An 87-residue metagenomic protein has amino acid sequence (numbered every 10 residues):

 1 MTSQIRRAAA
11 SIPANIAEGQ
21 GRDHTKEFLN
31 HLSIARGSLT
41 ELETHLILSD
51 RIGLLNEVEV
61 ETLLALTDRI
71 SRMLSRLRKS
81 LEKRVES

Functional and structural regions predicted by a protein language model:
M1-S87: Short, C-terminally biased terminal segments at protein or domain edges
